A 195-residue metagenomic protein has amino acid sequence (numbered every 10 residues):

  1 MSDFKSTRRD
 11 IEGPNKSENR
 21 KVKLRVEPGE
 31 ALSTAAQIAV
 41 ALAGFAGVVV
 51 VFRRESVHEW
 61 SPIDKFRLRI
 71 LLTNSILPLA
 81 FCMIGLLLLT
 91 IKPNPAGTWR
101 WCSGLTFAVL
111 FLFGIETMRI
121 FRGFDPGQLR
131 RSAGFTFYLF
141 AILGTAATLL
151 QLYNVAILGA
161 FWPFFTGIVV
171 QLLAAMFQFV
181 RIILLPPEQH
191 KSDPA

Functional and structural regions predicted by a protein language model:
L24-A43: Hydrophobic transmembrane alpha-helical segments in integral membrane proteins
Q37-S56: N-terminal signal-anchor/start-transfer transmembrane helix
A39-A43, T73-F81, W99-T117: Generic alpha-helical transmembrane segments
V50-R53, L79-P93, F113-I120: Membrane-helix exit/interface motif
S61-S75: Loop-to-helix transition at the N-terminal end of transmembrane alpha-helices
L79-L86, A141-A156: Hydrophobic alpha-helical transmembrane segments in multi-pass integral membrane proteins
G114-R119, A147-N154, L173-Q189: Membrane-water interface at the C-terminal end of transmembrane alpha helices
I120-L143, L158, W162: Membrane-helix boundary/juxtamembrane motif in polytopic membrane proteins
